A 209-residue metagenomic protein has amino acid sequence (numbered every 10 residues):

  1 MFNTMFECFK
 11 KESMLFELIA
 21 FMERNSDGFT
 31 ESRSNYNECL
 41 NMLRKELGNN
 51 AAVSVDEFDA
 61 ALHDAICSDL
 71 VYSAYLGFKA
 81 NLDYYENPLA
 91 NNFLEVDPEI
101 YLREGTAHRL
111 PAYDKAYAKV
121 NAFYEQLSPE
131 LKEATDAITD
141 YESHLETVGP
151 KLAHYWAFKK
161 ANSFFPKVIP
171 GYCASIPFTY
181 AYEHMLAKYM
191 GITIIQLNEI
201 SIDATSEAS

Functional and structural regions predicted by a protein language model:
M1-T193, A204-S209: Intrinsic-disorder/low-complexity detector
I194-I200: Extended oligomerization regions of viral-like shell subunits
